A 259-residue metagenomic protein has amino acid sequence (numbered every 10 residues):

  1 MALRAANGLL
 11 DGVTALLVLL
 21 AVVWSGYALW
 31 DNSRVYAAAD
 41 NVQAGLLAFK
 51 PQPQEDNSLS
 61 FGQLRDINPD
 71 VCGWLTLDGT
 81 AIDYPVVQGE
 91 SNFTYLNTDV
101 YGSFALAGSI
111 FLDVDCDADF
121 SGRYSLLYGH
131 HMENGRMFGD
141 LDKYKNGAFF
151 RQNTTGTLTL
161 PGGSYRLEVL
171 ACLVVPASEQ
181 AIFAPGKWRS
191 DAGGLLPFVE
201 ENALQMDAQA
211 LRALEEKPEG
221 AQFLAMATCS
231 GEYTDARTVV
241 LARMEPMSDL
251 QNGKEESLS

Functional and structural regions predicted by a protein language model:
M1-N7: N-terminal Lys/Arg-rich, disordered targeting/topogenic segments
L9-L29: Hydrophobic membrane-insertion alpha-helices, especially the h-region of bacterial N-terminal signal peptides
V22-S259: Solvent-exposed, non-transmembrane regions of membrane-associated and secreted proteins
